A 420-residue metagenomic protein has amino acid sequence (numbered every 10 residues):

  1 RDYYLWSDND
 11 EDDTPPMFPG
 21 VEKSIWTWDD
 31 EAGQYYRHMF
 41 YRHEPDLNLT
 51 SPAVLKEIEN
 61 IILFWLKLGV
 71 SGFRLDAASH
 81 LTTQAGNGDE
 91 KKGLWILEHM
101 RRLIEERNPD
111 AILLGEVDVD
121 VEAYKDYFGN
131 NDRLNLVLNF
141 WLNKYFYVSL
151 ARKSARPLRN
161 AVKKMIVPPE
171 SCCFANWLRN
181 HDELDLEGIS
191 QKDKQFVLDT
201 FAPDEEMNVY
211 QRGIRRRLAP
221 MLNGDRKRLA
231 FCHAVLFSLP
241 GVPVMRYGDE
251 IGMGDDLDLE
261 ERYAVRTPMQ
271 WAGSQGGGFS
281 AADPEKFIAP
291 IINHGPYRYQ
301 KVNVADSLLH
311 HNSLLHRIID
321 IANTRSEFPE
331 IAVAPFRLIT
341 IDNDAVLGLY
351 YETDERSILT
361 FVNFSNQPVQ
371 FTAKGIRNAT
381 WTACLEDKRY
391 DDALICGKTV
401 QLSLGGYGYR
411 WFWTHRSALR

Functional and structural regions predicted by a protein language model:
R1-R420: Active-site and adjacent substrate-binding regions of carbohydrate-active enzymes
